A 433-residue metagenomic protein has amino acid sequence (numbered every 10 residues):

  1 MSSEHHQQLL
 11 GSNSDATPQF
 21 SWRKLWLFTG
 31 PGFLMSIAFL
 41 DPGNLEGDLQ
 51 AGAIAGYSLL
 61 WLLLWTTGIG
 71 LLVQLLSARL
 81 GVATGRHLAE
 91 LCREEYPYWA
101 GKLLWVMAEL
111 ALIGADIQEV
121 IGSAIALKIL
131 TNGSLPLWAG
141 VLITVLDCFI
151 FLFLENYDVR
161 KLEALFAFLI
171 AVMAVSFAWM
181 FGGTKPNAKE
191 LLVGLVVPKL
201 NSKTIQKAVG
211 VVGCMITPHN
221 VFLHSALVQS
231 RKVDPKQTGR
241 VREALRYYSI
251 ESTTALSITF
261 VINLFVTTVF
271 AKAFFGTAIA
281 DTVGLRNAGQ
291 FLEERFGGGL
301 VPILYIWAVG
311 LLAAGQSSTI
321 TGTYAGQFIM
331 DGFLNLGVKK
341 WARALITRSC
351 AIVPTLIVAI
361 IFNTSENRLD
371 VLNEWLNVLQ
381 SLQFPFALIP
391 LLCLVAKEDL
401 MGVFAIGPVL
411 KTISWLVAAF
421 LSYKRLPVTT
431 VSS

Functional and structural regions predicted by a protein language model:
H6-N13, G47-G52, L75-A100, I125-L127 (+6 more regions): Flexible loop linkers connecting adjacent transmembrane helices in multi-pass alpha-helical membrane transporters
M35, L62-E95, L104-G114, S317: Juxtamembrane transmembrane-helix boundary signature
L63-I69, V73, I216-N220, L245-A273: Selective recognition of specific alpha-helical transmembrane segments in multi-pass small-molecule
L71-A83, V228-K232, Q237, S257-A288 (+1 more regions): Extracellular/periplasmic helix-exit of transmembrane alpha-helices
W99-G101, P136-T144, I303-L304, A308 (+2 more regions): Loop-to-transmembrane helix boundary motifs in multi-pass membrane proteins
W105, E109, L130-L154, A171-S176 (+3 more regions): Transmembrane alpha-helical segments of multi-pass small-molecule transport proteins
C148, I170-V196, I205, V212-A226 (+2 more regions): Hydrophobic alpha-helical segments and their helix-loop junctions in multi-pass secondary transporters
L165, S202, F328, W341-S349 (+1 more regions): C-terminal membrane-solvent junction of multi-pass transporters and transport-like membrane proteins
